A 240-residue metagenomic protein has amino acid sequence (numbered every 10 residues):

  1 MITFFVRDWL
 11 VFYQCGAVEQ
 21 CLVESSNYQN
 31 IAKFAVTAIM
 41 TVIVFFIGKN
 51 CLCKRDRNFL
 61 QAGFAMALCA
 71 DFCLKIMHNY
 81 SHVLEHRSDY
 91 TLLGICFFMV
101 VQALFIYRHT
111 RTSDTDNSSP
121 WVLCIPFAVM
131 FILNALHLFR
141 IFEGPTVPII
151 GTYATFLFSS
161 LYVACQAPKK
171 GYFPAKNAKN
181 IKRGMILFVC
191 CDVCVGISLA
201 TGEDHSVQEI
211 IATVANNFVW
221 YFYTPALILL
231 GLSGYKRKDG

Functional and structural regions predicted by a protein language model:
M1-G240: Polytopic alpha-helical membrane-helix bundles and their juxtamembrane interface segments in multi-pass membrane
